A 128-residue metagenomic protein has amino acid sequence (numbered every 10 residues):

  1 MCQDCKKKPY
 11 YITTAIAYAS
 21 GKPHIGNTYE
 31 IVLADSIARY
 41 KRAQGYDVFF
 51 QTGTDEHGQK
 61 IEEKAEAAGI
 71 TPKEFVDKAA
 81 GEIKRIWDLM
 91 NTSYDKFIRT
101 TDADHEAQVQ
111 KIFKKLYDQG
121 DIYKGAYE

Functional and structural regions predicted by a protein language model:
C2-E128: N-terminal, positively charged nucleic-acid-binding surface of large information/translation enzymes
